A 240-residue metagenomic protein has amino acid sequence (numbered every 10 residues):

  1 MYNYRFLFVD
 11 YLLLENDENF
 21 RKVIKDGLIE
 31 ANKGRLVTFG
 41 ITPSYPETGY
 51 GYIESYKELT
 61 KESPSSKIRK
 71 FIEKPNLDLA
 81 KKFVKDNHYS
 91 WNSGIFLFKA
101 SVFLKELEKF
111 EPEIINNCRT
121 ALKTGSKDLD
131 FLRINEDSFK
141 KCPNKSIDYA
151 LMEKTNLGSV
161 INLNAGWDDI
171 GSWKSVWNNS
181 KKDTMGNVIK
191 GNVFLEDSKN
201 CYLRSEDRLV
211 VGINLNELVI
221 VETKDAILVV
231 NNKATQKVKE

Functional and structural regions predicted by a protein language model:
M1-L59, L97, K109-F110: Conserved beta-loop-beta/alpha segment of the NTase-like Rossmann-fold superfamily that binds/positions NTPs
Y2-N3, N32-L36, T48, S65-K67 (+6 more regions): Short coil/turn connectors at secondary-structure junctions
F6, D86-H88, I220-V221: Short, flexible turn/loop "capping" segments at secondary-structure junctions
T42, R69-I72, I95, K140: Glycine- and other small-residue-rich loops at beta-strand/loop junctions that grip anionic moieties
Y56-S90: A short, charged helix-loop
Y89-A100: Short loop-to-beta-strand entry elements in the cores of soluble alpha/beta enzymes
S101-E240: Left-handed beta-helix
